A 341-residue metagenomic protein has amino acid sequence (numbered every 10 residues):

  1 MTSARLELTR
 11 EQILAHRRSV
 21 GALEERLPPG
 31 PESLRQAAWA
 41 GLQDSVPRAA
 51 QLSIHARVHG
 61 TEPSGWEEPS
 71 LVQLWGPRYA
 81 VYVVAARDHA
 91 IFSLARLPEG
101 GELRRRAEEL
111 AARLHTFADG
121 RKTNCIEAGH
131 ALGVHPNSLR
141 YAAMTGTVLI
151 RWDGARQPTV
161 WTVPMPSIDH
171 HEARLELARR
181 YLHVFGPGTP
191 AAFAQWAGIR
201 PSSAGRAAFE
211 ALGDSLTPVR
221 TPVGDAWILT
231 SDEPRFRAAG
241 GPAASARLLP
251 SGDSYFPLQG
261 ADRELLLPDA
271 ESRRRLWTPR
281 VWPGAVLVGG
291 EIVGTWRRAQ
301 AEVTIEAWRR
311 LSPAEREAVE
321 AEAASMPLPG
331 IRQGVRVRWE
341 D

Functional and structural regions predicted by a protein language model:
M1-A131: Phosphate-backbone binding and catalysis cores of DNA-processing enzymes
E67-V81, M144-D153, G213-T221, G294: A short, conserved structural fragment
A85-I91, G154-E172, A226-G240: Short, cationic-aromatic polyanion-contact patches
S93-R104, M165-R180, V184, R237-P250 (+1 more regions): Short, amphipathic alpha-helical interaction segments positioned at domain boundaries
L103-R104, A270, G289: Long, charge-rich, low-complexity intrinsically disordered regions
N137-L212: Loop-centered beta-sheet repeat module
D214-E271: Non-catalytic regulatory appendages
R274-V281, A285-D341: Glycine-rich, small/acidic residue-mixed loop/short-helix segments
